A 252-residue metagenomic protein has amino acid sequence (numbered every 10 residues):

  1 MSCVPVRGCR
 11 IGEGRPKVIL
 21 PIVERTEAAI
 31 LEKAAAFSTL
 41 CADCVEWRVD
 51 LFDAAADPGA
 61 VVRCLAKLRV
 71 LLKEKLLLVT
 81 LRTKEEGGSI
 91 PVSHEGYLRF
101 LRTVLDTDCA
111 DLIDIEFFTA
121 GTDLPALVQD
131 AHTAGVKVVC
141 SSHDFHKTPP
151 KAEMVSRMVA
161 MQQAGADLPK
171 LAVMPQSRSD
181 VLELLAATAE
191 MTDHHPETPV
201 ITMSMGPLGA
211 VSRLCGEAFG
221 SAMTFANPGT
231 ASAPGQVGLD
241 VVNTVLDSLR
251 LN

Functional and structural regions predicted by a protein language model:
M1-P5, G238-V241: Short N-terminal or domain-adjacent regulatory/targeting segments
S2-R7, G14-K17, T198-P199, F219-S221: Generic structural motif recognizing short loop/turn segments at the entrances and edges of beta-strands
C3, R10-T133, H143-K147: Active-site beta->alpha loop and helix N-cap motifs at the rims of alpha/beta catalytic domains
R7-C9, R213: A generic local secondary-structure boundary/capping motif
L112, F117-N252: Catalytic alpha/beta core domains of metabolic enzymes, predominantly
